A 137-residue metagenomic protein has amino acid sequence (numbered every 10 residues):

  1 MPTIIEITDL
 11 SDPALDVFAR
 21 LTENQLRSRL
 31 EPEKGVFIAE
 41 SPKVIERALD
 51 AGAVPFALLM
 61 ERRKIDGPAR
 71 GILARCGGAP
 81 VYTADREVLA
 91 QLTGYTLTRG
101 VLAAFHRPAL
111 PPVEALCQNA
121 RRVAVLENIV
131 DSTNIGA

Functional and structural regions predicted by a protein language model:
M1-P68: Boundary-proximal intrinsically disordered activation/regulatory segments immediately upstream of a helical core
P2-I5, K43, D50, E87 (+2 more regions): RNA substrate-binding interface of SAM-dependent RNA methyltransferases
A14-F18, I45, L89, T98 (+1 more regions): A general structural signal for well-ordered alpha-helical segments in protein cores
R29-E31, G94-T96, A115-N119: Solvent-exposed alpha-helices and their adjacent loops that cap or buttress functional pockets in soluble metabolic
V54, G78-A79, R99, N119-R122: Short coil/turn connectors at secondary-structure junctions
K64-D66, E87-A90, T98, P108-P111: A short acidic, glycine/proline-enriched capping/turn motif at secondary-structure boundaries, especially helix N-cap
L73-G94: A glycine-rich helix N-cap at a beta->alpha junction
A103: Glycine-rich phosphate-binding loops that contact phosphosugars or nucleotide phosphates
